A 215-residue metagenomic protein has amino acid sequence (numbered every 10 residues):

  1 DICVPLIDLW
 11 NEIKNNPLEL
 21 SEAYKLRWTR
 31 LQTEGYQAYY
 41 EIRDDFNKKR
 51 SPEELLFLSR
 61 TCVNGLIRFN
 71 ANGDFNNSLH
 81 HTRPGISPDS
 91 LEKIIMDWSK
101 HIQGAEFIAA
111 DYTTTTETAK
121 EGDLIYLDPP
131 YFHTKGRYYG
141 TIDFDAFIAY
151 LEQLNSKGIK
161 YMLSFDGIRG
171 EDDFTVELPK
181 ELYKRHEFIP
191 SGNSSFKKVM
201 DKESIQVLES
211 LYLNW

Functional and structural regions predicted by a protein language model:
D1-V4, L56-F69, A109-Y112, T118-K135 (+2 more regions): Conserved proline-anchored active-site loop of SAM-dependent methyltransferases that bridges a beta-strand
I2-Q103: Class I S-adenosyl-L-methionine-dependent methyltransferase module
I7-L9, N64-I67, H133-G136, R169-D173 (+1 more regions): Short catalytic/ligand-binding loop motif for oxyanion handling, primarily in non-cytosolic enzymes, centered on
H81, T114-T116, E121, P130-S156 (+1 more regions): Residues lining hydrophobic/aromatic ligand-binding pockets adjacent to catalytic sites
P88, I108-A109, G140-F144: A conditional alpha-helix N-cap/helix-loop micro-motif detector
I94-E106, Y150-Y161: A structural motif corresponding to the C-terminal end of an alpha-helix and its immediate exit/capping segment
E106-I108, E187: General small-molecule cofactor/ligand-binding pocket signal
T141-W215: Long, positively charged, glycine-interspersed low-complexity recognition regions
